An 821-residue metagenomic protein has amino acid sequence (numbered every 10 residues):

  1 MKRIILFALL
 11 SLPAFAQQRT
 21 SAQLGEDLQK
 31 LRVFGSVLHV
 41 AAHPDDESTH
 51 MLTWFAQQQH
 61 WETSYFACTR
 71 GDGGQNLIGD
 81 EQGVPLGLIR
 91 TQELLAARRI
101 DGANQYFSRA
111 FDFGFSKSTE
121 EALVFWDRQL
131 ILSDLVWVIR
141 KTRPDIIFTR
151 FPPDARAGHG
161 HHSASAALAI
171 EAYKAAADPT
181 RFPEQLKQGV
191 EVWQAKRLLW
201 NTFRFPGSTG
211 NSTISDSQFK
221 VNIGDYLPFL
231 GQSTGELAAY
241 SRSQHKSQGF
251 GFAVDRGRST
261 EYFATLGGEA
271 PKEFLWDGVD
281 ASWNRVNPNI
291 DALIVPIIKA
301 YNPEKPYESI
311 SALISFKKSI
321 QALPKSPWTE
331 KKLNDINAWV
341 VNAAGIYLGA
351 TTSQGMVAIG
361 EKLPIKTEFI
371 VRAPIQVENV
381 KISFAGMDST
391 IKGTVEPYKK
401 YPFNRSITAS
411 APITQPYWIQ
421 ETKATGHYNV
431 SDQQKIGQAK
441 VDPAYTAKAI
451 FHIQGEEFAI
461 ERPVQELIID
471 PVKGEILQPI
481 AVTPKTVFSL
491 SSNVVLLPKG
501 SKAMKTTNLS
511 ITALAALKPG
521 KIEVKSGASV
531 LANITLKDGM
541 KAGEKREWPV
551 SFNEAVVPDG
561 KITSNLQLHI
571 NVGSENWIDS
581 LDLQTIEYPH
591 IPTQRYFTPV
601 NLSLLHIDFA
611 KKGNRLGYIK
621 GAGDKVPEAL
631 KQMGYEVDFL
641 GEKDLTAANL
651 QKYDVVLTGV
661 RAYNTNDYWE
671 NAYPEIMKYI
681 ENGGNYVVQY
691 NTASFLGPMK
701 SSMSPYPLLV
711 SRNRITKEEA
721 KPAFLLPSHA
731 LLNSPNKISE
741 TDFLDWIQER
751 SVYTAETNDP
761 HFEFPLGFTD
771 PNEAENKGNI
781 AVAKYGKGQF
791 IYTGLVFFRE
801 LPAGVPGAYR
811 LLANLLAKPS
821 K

Functional and structural regions predicted by a protein language model:
Q17-K141, S163, I170-K174: Active-site rim/loop-helix segments in enzyme catalytic domains that contact anionic ligands
Q17-L38, S118-A122, R128-L348: Metal-dependent de-N-acetylase/amidase catalytic core
I320-G360, L467-G500: Low-complexity, acidic Ser/Thr/Pro/Gly-rich terminal tails and inter-domain linkers that flank the onset of structured
E396-P463, E554-N565: Eukaryote-biased detector of low-complexity, proline/serine/threonine-rich segments and adjacent exposed loops
K448, H452-S510, A515, I586-G613: Acidic, serine/threonine- and proline-rich intrinsically disordered appendage/tail regions
W577-T658, R799, A817-S820: Aromatic-Pro/Gly-enriched surface loop or interdomain linker that acts as a lid/target-recognition segment
R661-L744: A glycine-rich, often tryptophan-bearing local segment used as a flexible ligand/cofactor-contacting loop or short
R712-G804: Catalytic beta-strand/loop cores that center a nucleophilic Ser/Cys/Thr and support acyl-enzyme chemistry
